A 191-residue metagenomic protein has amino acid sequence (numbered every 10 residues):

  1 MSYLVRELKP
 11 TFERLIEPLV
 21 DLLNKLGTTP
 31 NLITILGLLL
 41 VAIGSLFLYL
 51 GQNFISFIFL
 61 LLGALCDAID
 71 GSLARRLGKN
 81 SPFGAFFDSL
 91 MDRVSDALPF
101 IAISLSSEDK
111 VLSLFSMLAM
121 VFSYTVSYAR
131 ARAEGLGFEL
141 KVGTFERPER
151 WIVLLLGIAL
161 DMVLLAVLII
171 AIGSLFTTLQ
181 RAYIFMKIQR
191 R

Functional and structural regions predicted by a protein language model:
S2-V20, S89, R93-R191: A feature for the membrane-embedded catalytic helix bundles of lipid/isoprenoid biosynthetic enzymes
I16-K25, L50, A74-G84, Y128-G137: Short juxtamembrane and helix-loop transition motifs at transmembrane-helix boundaries in membrane proteins
L32-F83, K110-L118, I158, M162-G173: Membrane-embedded alpha-helical segments that form the functional core of polytopic membrane enzymes, especially those
